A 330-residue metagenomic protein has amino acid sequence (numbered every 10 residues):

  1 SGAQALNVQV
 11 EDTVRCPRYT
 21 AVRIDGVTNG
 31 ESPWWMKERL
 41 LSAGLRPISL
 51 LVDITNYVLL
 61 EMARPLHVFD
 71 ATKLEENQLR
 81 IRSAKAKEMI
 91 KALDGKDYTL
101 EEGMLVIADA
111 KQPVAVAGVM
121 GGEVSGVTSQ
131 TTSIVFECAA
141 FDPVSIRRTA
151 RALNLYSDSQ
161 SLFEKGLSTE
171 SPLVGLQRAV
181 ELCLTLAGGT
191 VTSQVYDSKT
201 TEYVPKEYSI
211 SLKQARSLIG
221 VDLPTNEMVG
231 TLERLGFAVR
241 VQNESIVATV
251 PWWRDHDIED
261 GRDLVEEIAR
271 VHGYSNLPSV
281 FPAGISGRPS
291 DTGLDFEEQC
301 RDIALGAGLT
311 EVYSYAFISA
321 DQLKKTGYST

Functional and structural regions predicted by a protein language model:
S1-G293, E298-C300: RNA/tRNA-interacting regions in translation and RNA-turnover enzymes
G261, Q322-L323: Short beta-strand-centered interaction patches in the first periplasmic/extracellular domains of large envelope
S279, A320-Q322: Short linear sequence elements within intrinsically disordered, low-complexity coil regions
S290, L294-A320, Y328-T330: Non-catalytic interaction/regulatory segments
